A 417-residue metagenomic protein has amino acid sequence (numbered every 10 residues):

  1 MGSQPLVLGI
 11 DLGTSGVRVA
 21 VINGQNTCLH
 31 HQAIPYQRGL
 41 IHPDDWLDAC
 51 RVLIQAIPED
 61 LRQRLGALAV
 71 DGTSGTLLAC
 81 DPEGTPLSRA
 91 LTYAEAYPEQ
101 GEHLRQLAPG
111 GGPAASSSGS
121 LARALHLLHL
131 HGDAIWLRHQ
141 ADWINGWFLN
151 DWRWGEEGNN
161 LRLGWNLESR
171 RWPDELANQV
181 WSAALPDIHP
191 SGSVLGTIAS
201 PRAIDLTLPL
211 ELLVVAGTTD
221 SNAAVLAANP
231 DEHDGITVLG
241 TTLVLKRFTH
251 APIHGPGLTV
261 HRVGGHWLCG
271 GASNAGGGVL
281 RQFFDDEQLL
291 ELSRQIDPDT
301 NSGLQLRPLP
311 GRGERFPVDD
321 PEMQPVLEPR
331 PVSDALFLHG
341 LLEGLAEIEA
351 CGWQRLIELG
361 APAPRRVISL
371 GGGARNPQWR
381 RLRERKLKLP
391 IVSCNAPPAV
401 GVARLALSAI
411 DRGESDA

Functional and structural regions predicted by a protein language model:
M1-R89, D133-W136, S182, I204-V214 (+3 more regions): N-terminal glycine/serine-rich phosphate-binding loop of ATP-dependent small-molecule kinases, especially carbohydrate
L8-G9, L104-G119, L125-H139, N145-D151 (+5 more regions): Active-site core segments that coordinate phosphate-bearing ligands/cofactors across diverse enzyme families
Q32-A33, L91, E157, A272: Short clusters of small/polar residues that mark proteolytic maturation junctions
I34-P35, Y93, H250: A generic structural motif
E59-Y93, G111-S118, A141, N145-E168 (+2 more regions): Short beta-strand-loop/turn "lid" adjacent to the catalytic site in phosphate-handling enzymes
L91-G110: Short alpha-helix plus adjacent loop in nuclease-associated cores
A177-S193: A conserved helix-loop-beta module that forms one wall/lid of the active-site cleft in ATP-utilizing catalytic domains
